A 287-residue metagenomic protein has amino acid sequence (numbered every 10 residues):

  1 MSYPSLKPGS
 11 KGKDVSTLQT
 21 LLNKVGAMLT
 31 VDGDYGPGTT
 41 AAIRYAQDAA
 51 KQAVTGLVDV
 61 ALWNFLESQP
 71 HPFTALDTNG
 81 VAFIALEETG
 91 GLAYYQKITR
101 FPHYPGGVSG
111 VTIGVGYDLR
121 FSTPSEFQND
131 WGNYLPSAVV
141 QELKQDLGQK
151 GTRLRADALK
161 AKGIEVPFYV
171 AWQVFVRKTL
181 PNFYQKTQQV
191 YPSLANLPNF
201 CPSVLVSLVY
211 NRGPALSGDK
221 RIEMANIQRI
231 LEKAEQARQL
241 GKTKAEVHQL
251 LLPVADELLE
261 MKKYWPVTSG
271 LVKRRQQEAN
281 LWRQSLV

Functional and structural regions predicted by a protein language model:
S2, H71-P202, Q236-V287: Acidic, aromatic-lined catalytic clefts of primarily extracellular/periplasmic carbohydrate-active enzymes that remodel
S5-Q69: Short acidic, glycine/serine/threonine-rich helix-capping segments at coil-helix boundaries
Y35, V58, E88, Y117-L119 (+1 more regions): A mature extracytoplasmic/lumenal domain signature
G38, F65, L208, E257-E260: Short acidic/histidine-centered micro-motifs embedded in hydrophobic/aromatic stretches that mark compact functional
Y45, A49-L57, G90-Y95, N211-K220 (+1 more regions): Secretory-pathway/luminal and periplasmic proteins that interact with or process carbohydrate-rich
N196-L197, P214-L231, T268: Short conserved catalytic/interaction loops centered on acidic-Pro-aromatic/His motifs
